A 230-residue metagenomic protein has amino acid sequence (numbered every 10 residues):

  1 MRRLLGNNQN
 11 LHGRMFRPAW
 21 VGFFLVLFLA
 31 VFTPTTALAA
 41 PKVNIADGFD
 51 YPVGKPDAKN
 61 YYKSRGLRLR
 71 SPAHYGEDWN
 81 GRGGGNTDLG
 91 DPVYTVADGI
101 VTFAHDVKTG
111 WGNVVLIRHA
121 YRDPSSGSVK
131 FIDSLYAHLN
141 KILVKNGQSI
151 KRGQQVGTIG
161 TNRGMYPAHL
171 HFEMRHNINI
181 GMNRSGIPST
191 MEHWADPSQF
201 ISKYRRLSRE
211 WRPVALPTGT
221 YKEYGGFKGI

Functional and structural regions predicted by a protein language model:
M1-R17: N-terminal secretory signal peptides that target proteins for export/translocation
V21-V31: Bacterial N-terminal signal peptides
A37-N113, R122, R152, T161 (+2 more regions): Surface-exposed, glycine-biased beta-strand/turn segments
L89, Y94, D123-G153: Short histidine-centered loop motifs in beta-beta connectors
F103, H138-K141, T158-T161: A residue-level detector for short acidic-glycine micro-motifs
G127-S134, R175-R206: Short peripheral tails and domain-boundary helices/loops at the edges of structured domains
I159-H171, N179: Active-site loop architecture of trypsin-fold serine endopeptidases
